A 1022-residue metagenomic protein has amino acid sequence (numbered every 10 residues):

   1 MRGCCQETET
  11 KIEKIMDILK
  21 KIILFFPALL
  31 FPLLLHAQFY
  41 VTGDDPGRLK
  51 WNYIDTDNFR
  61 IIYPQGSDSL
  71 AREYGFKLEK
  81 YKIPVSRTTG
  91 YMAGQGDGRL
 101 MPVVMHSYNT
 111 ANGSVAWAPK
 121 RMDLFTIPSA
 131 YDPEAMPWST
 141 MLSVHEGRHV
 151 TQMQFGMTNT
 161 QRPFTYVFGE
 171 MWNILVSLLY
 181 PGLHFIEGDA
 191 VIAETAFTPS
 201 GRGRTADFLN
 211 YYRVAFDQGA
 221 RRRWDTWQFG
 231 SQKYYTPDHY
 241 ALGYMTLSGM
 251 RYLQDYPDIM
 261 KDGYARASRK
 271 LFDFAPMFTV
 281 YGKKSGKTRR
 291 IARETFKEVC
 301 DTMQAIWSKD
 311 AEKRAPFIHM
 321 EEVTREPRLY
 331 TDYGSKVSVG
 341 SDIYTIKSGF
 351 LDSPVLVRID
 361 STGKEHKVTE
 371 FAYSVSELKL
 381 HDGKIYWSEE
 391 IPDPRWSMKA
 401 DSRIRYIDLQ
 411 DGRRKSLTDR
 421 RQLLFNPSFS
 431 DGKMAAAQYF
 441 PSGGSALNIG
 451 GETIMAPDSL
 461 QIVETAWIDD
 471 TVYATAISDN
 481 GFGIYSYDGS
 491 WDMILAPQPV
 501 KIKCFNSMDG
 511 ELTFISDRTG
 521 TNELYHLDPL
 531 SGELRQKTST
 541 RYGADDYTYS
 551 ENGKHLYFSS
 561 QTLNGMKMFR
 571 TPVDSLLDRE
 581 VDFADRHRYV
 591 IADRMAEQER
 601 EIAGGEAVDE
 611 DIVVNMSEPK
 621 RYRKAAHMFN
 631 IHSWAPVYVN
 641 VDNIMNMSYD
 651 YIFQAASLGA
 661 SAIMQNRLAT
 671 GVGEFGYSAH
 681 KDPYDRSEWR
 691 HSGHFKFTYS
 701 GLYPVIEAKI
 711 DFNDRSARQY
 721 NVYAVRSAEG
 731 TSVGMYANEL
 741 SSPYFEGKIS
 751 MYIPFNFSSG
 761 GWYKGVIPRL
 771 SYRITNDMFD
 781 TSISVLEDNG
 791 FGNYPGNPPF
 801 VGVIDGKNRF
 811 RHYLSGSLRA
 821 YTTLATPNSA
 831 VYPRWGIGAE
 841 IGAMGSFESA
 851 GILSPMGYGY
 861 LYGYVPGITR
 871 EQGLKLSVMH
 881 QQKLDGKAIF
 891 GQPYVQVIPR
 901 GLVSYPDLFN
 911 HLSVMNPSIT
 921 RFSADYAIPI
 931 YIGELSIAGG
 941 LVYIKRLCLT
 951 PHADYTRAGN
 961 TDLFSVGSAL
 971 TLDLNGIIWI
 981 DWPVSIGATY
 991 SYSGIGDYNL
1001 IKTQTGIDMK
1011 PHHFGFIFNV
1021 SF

Functional and structural regions predicted by a protein language model:
Q38-V176, G182, A190: Juxtacatalytic substrate-recognition/specificity segment
V41-P46, P119, P137-L142, V150 (+3 more regions): Acidic/His/Gly-enriched intrinsically disordered linker/tail segments that often contain short helix/coil "MoRF-like"
T42-D45, K50-Y53, Y234-P237, K261-G383 (+1 more regions): Beta/coil-rich, acidic/histidine-enriched accessory regions frequently appended to metallopeptidases
G203, D207, K347-L356, E370-V375 (+10 more regions): A flexible loop/linker signature enriched in serine peptidases of the S9 family
K309-T331, D360-S376, I407-S428, N448-I468 (+3 more regions): Multi-bladed beta-propeller domains
P316, E326-L329, L577-G701, V803-R834: Outer-membrane beta-barrel initiation region
Q438, H526, L658-N666, W689-I710 (+9 more regions): Feature captures outer-membrane beta-barrel proteins of Gram-negative bacteria and organelles
I710, R715, Y736-A737, S784-P951 (+3 more regions): C-terminal outer-membrane beta-barrel translocator/porin domains of Gram-negative envelope proteins and their
